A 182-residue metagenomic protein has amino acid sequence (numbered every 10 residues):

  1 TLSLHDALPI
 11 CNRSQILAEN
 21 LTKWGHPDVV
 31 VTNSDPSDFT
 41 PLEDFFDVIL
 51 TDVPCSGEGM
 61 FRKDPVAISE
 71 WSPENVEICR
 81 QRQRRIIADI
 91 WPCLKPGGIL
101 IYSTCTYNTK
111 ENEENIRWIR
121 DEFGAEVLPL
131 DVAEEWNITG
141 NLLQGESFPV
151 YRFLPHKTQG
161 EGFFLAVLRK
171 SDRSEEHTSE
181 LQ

Functional and structural regions predicted by a protein language model:
L2-Q182: S-adenosylmethionine
